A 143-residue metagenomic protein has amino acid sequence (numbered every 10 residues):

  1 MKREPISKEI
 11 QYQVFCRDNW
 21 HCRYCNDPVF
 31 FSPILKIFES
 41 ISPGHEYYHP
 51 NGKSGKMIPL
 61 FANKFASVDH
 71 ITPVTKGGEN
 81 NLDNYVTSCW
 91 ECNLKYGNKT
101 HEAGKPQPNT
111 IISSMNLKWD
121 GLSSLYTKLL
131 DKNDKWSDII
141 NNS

Functional and structural regions predicted by a protein language model:
M1-L35, S124-S143: A boundary/linker detector
D18-W20, N109-L117: Short, low-complexity, intrinsically disordered N-terminal segments
W20-H21, S67, S88: The −1 position to Zn-ligating cysteines in a subset of zinc-ribbon hairpins
D27-F30, Y85-P108: Short Cys/His-centered divalent metal-binding micro-motifs
V29-Y85: Histidine-centered nuclease catalytic patch
G44, P50-K53, L94-A103, S114-W119: Short, surface-exposed, polar/charged, turn-prone segments marking secondary-structure boundaries
P50-V68, P73-V74, S114-N142: Short Fe-S-cluster ligation motifs
